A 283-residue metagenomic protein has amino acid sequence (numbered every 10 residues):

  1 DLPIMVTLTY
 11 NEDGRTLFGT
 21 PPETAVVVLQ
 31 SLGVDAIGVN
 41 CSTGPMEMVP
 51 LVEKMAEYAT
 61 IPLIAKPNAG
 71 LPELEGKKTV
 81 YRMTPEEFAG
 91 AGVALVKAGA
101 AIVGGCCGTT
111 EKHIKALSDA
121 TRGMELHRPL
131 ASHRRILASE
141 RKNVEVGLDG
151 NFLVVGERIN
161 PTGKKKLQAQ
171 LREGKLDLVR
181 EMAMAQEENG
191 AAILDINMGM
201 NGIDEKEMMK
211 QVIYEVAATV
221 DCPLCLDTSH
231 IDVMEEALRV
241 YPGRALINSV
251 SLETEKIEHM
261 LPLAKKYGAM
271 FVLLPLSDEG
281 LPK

Functional and structural regions predicted by a protein language model:
D1-K283: Domain-level signal for soluble alpha/beta catalytic cores
